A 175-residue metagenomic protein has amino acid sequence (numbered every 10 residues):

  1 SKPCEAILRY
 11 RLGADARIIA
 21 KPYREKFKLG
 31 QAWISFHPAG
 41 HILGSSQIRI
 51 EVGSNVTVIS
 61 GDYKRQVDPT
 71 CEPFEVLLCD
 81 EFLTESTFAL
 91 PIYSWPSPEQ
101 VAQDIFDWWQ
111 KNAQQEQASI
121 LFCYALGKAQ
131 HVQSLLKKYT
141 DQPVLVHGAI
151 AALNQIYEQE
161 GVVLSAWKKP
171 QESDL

Functional and structural regions predicted by a protein language model:
S1, I19-A20, V144-V146, L175: Short, hydrophobic beta-strand segments that form beta-sheet elements in well-ordered domains
S1-F122, G127, K138-Y139: His/Asp/Glu-rich metal-coordinating catalytic cores of metallo-dependent phosphodiesterases/hydrolases acting on
A102-S173: Hard-cation-handling environments
